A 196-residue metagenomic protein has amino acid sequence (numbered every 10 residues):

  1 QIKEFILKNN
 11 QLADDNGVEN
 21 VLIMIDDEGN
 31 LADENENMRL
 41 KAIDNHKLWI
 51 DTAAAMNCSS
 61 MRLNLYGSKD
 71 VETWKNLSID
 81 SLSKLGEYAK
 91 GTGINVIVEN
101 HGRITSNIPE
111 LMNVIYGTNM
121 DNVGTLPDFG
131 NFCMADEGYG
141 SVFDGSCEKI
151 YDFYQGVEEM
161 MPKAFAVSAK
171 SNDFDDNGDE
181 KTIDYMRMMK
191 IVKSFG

Functional and structural regions predicted by a protein language model:
Q1-K3: N-terminal substrate-binding region of glycoside hydrolase catalytic domains
I6, L12-N20, I25-P127, C133-M134: Active-site acidic/histidine proton-transfer and metal-coordination neighborhood in alpha/beta enzyme cores
D80-F195: Acidic/histidine-rich catalytic cores of soluble enzymes
